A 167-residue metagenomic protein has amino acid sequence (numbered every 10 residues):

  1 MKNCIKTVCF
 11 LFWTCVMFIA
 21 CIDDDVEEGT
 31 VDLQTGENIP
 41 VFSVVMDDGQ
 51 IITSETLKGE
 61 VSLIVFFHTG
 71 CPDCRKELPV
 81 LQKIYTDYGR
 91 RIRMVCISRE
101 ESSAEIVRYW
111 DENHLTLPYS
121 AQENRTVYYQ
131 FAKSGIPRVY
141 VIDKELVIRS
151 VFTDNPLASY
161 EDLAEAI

Functional and structural regions predicted by a protein language model:
M1-C9: Bacterial N-terminal signal peptides that target proteins for export
F18-A20: C-terminal motif of bacterial Sec signal peptides marking the signal peptidase cleavage site
D24-E55: N-terminal "domain-start" segment that seeds a small globular fold
E60-S62, F67-G70, G135: Short pre-active-site segment immediately N-terminal to redox-active cysteine/selenocysteine motifs in thiol-based
F66-K83: Conserved redox-active cysteine motifs that mediate thiol-disulfide chemistry, especially di-cysteine Cys-X(1-2)-Cys
V95, V107-K144: Short, internal strand/loop/helix patches that form the active-site neighborhood or redox-interaction surface
V141-I167: Thiol-/selenol-based redox modules, centered on thioredoxin-like and closely related oxidoreductase domains
